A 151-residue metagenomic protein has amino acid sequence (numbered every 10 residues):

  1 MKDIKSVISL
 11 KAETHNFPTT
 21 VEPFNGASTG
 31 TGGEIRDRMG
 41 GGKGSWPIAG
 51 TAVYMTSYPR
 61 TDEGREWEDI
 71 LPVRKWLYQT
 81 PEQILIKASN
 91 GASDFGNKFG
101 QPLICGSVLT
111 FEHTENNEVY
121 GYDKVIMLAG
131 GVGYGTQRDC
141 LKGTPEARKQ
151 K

Functional and structural regions predicted by a protein language model:
M1-K151: Long, structured ligand/cofactor-binding scaffold of large enzymes
